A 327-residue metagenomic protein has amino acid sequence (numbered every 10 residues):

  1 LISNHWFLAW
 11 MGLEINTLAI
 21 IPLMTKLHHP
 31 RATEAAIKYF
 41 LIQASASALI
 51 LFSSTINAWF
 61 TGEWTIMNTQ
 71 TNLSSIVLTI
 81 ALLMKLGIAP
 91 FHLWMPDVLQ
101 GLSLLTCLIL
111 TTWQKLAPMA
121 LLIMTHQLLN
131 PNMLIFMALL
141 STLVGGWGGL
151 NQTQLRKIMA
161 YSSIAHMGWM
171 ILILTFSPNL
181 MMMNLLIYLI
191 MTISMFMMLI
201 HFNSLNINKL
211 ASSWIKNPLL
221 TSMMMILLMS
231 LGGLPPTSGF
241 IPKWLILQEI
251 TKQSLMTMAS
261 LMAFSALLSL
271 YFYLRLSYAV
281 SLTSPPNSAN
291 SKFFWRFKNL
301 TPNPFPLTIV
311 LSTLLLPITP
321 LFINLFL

Functional and structural regions predicted by a protein language model:
L1-L327: Core, highly hydrophobic multi-pass alpha-helical transmembrane subunits of bioenergetic inner membranes
